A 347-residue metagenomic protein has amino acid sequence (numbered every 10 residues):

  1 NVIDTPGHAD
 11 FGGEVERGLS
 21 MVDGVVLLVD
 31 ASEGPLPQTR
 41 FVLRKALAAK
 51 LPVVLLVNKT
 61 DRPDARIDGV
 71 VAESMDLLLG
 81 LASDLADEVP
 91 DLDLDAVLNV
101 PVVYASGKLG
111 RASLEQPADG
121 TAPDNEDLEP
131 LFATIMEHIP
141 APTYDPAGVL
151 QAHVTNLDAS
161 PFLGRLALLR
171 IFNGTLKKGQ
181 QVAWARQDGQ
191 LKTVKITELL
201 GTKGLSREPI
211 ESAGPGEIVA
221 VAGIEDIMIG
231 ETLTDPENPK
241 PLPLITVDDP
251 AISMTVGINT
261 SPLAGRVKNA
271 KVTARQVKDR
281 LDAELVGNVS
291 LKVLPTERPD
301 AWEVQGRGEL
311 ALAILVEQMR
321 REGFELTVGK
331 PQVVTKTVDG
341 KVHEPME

Functional and structural regions predicted by a protein language model:
N1-E347: Structural and coupling elements of P-loop NTPases
